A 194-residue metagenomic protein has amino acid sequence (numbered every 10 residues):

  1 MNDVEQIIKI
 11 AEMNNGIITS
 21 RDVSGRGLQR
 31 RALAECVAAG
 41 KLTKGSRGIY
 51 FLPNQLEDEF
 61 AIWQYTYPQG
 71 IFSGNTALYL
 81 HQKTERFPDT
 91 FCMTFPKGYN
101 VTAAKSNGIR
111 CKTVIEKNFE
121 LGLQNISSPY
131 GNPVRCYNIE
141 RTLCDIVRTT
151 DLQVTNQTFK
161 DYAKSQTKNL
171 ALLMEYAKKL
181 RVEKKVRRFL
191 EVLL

Functional and structural regions predicted by a protein language model:
N2-N14: Positively charged, polyanion-binding regions of nucleic-acid-associated proteins
Q6, G16-D22, R26, G45 (+1 more regions): Nucleic-acid-binding surface
A32: Residues in the helix-turn-helix
E35-G40: Basic amphipathic alpha-helical segments that dock to polyanions
